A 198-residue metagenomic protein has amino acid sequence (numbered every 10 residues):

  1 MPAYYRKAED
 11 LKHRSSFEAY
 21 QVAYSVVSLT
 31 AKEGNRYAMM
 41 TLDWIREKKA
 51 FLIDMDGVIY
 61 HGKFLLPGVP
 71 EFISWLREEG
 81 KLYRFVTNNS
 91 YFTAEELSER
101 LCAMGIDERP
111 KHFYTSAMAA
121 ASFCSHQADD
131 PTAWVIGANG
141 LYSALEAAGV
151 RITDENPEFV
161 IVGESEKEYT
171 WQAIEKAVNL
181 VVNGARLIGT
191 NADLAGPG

Functional and structural regions predicted by a protein language model:
P2-R6: Extreme N-terminal basic, low-complexity initiation segments that serve as generic localization/processing leaders
A8, Y20, Y24-S25, L29-M55 (+1 more regions): HAD-like aspartate-dependent phosphatase fold
H13: Cationic, low-complexity basic patches in intrinsically disordered or flexible, solvent-exposed regions
